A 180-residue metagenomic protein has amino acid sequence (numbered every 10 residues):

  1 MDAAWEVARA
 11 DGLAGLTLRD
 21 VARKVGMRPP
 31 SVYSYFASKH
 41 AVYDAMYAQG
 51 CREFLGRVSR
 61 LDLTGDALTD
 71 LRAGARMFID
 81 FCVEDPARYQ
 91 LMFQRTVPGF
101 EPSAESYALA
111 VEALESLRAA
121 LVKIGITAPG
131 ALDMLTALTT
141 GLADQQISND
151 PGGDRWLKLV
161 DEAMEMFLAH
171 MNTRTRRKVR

Functional and structural regions predicted by a protein language model:
A3, V7-A41, A45: Helix-turn-helix
A3-A8, L16, G50, F54 (+2 more regions): Short hydrophobic clusters on alpha-helical segments that form packing/core surfaces in small helical domains
A8, Y43-G50, M92, L109: Alpha-helical DNA-contacting segments of helix-turn-helix folds
L18, H40, D44, A48 (+7 more regions): Short, structured helix-loop boundary elements
L55, G99-G125, P129-M134, R155-A169: Amphipathic alpha-helical packing segments from all-alpha helical-bundle domains
S59-A87, A110-E112, L132-L135: Hydrophobic alpha-helical connector segments
V83-E101, D144-D150: Amphipathic alpha-helical segments used for helix-helix packing
T136-D154, L168-R177: Amphipathic C-terminal alpha-helical segment
